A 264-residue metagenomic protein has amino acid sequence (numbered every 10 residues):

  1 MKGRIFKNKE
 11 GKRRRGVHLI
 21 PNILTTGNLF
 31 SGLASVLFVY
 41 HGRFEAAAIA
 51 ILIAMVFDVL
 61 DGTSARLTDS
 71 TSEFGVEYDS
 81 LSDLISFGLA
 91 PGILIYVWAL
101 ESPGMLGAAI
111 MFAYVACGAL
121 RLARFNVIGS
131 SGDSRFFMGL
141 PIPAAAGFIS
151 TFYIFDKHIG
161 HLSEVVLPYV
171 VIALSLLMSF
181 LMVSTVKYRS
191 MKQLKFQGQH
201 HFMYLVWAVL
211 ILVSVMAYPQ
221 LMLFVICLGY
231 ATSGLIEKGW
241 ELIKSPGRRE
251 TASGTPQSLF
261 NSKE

Functional and structural regions predicted by a protein language model:
M1-K9, S134-E264: C-terminal membrane-associated helical module and adjoining short loops/tails
M1-V59, E237, G247, N261-E264: Topogenic membrane-insertion module of multi-pass membrane proteins
R4-G16, Y40-A46, L67-V76, L100-A109 (+4 more regions): Short juxtamembrane and helix-loop transition motifs at transmembrane-helix boundaries in membrane proteins
G16-T25, L67-L122: Multi-pass membrane catalytic core of lipid/isoprenoid biosynthesis enzymes
F30, V56, L60-S64, L81 (+1 more regions): Active-site His/Glu-centered metal-binding helix of metallohydrolases
A34-I49, L89-A109, T151-V170, M216-L221: Helix-coil boundary and interhelical linker segments in multi-pass alpha-helical membrane proteins
V59-L67, A119-V127, S184, L235-G247: Juxtamembrane membrane-interface segments at transmembrane alpha-helix termini
A108-F148: Hydrophobic, well-structured mid-protein blocks that either form specific transmembrane helices
